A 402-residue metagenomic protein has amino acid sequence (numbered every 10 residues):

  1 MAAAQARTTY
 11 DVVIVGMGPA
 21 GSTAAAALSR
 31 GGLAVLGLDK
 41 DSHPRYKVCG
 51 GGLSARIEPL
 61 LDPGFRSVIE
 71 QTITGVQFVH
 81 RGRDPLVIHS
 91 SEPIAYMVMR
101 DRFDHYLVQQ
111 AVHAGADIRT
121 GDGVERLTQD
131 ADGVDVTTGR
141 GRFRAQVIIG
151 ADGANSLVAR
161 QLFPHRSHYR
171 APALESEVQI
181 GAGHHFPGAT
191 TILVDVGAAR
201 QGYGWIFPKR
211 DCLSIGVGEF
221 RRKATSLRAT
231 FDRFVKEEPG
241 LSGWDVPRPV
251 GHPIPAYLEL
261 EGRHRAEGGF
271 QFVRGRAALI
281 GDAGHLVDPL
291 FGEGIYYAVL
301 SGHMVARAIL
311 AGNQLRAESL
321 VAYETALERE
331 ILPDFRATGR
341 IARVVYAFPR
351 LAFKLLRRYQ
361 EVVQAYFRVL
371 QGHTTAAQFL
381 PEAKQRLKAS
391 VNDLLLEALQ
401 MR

Functional and structural regions predicted by a protein language model:
A4-A20: Beta1/beta-strand and adjacent pyrophosphate-binding region of the FAD-binding site in flavoprotein oxidoreductases
V12-I14, V35, A277: Conserved hydrophobic helix-helix packing surfaces used for dimerization/oligomerization
A20, H43, N155: Conserved Rossmann-like nucleotide-cofactor binding loop
A27, G31, Q110-W244, H264: Predominantly flavin-linked oxidoreductase catalytic cores and closely associated redox partners
S29-V48: Glycine-rich FAD pyrophosphate-binding loop
S54-Y106: A conserved beta-strand/loop capping segment in the N-terminal third of enzymes that catalyze redox or closely related
R126, R142, K223-A317, V321: FAD/FMN-dependent oxidoreductases across multiple families
I309-R402: C-terminal helical "tail/cap" subdomain of flavin- and related membrane-associated enzymes
